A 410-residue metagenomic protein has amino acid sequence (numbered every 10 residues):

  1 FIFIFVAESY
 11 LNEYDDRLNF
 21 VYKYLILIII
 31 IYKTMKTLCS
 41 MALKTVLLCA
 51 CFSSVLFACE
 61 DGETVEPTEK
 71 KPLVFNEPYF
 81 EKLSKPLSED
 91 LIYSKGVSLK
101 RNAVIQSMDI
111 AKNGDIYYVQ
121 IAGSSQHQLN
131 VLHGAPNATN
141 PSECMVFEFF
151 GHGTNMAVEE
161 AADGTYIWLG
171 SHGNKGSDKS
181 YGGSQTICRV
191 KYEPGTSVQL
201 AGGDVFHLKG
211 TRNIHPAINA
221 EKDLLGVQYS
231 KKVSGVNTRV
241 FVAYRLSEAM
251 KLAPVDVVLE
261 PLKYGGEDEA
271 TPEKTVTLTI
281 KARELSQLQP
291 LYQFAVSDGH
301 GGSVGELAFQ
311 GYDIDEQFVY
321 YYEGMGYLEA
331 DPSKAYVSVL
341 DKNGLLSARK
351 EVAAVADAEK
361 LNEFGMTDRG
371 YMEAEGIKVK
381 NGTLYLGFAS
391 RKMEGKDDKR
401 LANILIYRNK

Functional and structural regions predicted by a protein language model:
S53-V74: Bacterial Sec-dependent N-terminal signal peptides
F80-V97, C144-F149, T196-T211, P254-G305 (+1 more regions): Surface-exposed loop and turn segments in beta-propeller and other repeat-based domains that flank or scaffold
S94-H127: Beta-strand-rich domains and repeat architectures in extracellular enzymes and scaffolds, especially beta-propellers
R101-N113, H152-G164, R212-G226, E306-D315 (+1 more regions): Structural signature of eukaryotic scaffold interfaces centered on beta-propeller domains
A122-Q126, G173-D178, K231-G235, G326-A330 (+1 more regions): Short glycine/acidic-enriched loop and turn motifs that connect beta-strands
L129-N137, Y181-G195, T238-K251, D256-L259 (+2 more regions): Beta-propeller blade signature
P136-G164, G170-N174: Blade-loop segments of beta-propeller domains
G301-E351: Loop/turn-rich, solvent-exposed surfaces of beta-rich toroidal or solenoidal domains
